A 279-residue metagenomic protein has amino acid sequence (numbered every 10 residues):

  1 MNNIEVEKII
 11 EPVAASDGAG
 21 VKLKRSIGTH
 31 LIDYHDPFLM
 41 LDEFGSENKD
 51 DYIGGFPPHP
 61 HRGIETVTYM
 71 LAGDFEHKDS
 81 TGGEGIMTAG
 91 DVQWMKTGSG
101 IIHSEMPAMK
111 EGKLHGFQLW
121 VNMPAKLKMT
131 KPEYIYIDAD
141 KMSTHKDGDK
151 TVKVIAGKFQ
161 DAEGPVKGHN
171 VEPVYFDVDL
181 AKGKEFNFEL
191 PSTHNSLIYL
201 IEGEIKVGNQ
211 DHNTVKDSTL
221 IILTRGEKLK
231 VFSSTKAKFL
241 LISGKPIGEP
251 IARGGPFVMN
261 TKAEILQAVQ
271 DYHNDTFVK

Functional and structural regions predicted by a protein language model:
M1-K279: Jelly-roll (double-stranded beta-helix
